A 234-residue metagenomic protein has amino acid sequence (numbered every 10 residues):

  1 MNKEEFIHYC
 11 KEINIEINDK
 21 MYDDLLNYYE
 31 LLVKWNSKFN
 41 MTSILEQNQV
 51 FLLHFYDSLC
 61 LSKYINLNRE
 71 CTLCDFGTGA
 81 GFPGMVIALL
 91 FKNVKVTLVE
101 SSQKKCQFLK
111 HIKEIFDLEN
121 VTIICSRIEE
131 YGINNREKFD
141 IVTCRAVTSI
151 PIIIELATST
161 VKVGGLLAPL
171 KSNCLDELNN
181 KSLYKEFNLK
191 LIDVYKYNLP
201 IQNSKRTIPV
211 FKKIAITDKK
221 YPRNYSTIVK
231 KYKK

Functional and structural regions predicted by a protein language model:
N2-N68, C74, K104-V121, N224: Class I SAM-dependent transferase core
D19, L45, C125-R127, D193-Y195: Short loop/edge segments at beta-strand edges and connector loops that shape dinucleotide/nucleotide cofactor-binding
L32, I87, K171, F211: Residue-level signal for inorganic ion chemistry
N48, L59-T148, I154: Conserved SAM/SAH cofactor-binding pocket of Class I
F91, V161-V163: Helix-to-beta-strand junctions that scaffold the AdoMet/dcAdoMet cofactor pocket in Class I SAM-dependent enzymes
E129, S149, S172-D176, L199: Short "lid" loop at the C-terminus of a central beta-strand within the Rossmann-like core of SAM-dependent
G164-C174: Conserved beta-strand signature within the Rossmann-like core of class I S-adenosyl-L-methionine
K181-K234: SAM/dcSAM-binding transferase cores
